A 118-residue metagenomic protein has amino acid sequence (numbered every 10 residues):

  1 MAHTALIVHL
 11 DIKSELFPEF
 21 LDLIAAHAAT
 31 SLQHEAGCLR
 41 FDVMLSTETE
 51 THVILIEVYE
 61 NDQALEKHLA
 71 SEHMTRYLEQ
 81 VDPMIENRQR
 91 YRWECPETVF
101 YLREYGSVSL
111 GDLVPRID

Functional and structural regions predicted by a protein language model:
M1-T4, S46-E48: Short, flexible turn/loop "capping" segments at secondary-structure junctions
T4-D11: Active-site-flanking beta-strand signature of metal-NTP-handling nucleotidyl enzymes and homologous cyclase-like
D11-L21: Short, surface-exposed ligand-recognition loops at beta-strand->loop->(often short) alpha-helix junctions that present
K13-E15, S46-E48, E60-D62: Short coil/turn motifs at secondary-structure junctions
A26, T30-C38, V58-W93: An amphipathic, aromatic/His-enriched active-site/gating alpha helix that lines ligand/cofactor pockets
A29-V53: Short, glycine- and small/hydrophobic-rich beta-strand elements in well-ordered beta-sheets
M44-T51, E79-D118: Glycine-rich beta-strand-turn "strand-cap" elements at beta-sheet edges
